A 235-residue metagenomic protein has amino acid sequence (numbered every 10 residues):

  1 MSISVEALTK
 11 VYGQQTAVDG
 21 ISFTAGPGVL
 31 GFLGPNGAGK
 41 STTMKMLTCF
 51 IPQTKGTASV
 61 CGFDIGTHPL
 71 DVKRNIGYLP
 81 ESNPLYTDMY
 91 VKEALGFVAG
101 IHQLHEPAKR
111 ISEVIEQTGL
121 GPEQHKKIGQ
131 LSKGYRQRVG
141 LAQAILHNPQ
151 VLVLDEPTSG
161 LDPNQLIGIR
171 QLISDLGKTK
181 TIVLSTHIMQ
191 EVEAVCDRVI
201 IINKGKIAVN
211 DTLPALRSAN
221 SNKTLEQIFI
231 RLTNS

Functional and structural regions predicted by a protein language model:
G56-T67, D71-V72: Conserved ABC transporter NBD signature motif
G96, G100-E123: Conserved ABC ATPase "signature" region
L152-E156: Catalytic Walker B motif of ABC-type/P-loop ATPase nucleotide-binding domains
L166-K178: Helical segment within the ABC ATPase nucleotide-binding domain
N210-D211: ABC ATPase "signature
